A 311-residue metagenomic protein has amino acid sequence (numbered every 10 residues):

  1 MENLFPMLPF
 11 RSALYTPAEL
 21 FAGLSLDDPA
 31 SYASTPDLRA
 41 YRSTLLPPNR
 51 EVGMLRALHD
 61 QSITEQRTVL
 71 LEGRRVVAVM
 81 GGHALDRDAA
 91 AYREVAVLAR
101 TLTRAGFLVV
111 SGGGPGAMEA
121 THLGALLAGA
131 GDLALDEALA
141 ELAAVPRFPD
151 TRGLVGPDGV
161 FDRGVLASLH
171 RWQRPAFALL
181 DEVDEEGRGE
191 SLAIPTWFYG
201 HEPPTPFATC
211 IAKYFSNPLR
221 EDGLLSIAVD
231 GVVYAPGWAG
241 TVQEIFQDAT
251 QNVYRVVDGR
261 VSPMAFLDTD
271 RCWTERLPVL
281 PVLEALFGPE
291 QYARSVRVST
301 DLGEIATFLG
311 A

Functional and structural regions predicted by a protein language model:
M1-H170: Glycine-rich beta-alpha loop segments
R93-L108, K213-V233, D258-R260: Glycine/serine-rich loop-strand microenvironments at binding/catalytic pocket rims
V95-L98, D248-N252, P281-E284: Short, solvent-exposed amphipathic alpha-helical segments in soluble enzyme and RNA/protein-processing domains
L108-G113, A140-A144, L192-T196, V261-D270: Short internal beta-strands
G116-G231: Acidic/glycine-enriched connector segments
E119-A125, Q243-R255: Short Gly/Thr/Asp-enriched flexible loops that form oxyanion-binding sites at enzyme active sites
L224-S226, R260-A311: C-terminal functional extensions of proteins
A228-T250, V261-R271: Glycine-rich anion-binding loop/nest that anchors nucleotide
